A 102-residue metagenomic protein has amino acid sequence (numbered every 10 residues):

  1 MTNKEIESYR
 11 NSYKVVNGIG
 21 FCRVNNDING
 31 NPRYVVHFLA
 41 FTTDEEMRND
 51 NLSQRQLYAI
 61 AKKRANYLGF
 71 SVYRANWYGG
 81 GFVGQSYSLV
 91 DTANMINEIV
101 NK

Functional and structural regions predicted by a protein language model:
T2-Y13: Negatively charged, low-complexity tracts enriched in Asp/Glu with abundant Ser/Thr
N3-K4, D50, E98: Absolute N-terminal positional cue centered near the fourth residue
R10-S12, C22, A61: A residue-level detector for conformationally permissive "hinge/kink" positions
G18-I19: N-terminal acidic leader/helix
V24-D91: Acidic, low-complexity, intrinsically disordered interaction modules
T92, I96: Basic, glycine-rich
N101-K102: Short acidic DE-rich linear segments
